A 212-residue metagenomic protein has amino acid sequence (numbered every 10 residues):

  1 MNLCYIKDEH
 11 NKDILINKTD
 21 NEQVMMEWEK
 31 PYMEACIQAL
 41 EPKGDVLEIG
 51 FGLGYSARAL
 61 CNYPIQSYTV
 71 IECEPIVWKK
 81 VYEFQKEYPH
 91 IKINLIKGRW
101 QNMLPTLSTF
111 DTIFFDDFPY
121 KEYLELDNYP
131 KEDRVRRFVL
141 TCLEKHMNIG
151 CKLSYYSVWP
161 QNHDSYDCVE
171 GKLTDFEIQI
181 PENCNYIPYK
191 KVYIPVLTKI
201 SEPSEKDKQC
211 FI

Functional and structural regions predicted by a protein language model:
M1-I212: The AdoMet/dcAdoMet-binding core of the Class I SAM-like
